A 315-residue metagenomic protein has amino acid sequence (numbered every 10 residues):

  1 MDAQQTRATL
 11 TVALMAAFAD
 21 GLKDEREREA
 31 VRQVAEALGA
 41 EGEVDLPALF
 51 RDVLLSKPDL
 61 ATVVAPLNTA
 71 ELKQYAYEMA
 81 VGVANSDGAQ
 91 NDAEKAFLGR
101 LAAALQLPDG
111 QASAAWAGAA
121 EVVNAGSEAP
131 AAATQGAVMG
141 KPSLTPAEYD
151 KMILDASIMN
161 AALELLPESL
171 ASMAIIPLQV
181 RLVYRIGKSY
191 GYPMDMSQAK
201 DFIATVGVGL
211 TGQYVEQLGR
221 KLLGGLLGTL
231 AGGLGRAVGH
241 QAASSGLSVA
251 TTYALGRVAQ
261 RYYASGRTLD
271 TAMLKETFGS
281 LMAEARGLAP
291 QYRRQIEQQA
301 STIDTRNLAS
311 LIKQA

Functional and structural regions predicted by a protein language model:
M1-N160, K188-S189, G225-L226, F278: Small-residue-enriched hydrophobic alpha-helices in membranes
L38, G42, L105-D109, V123 (+6 more regions): Conserved NTP-handling cores and scaffolds of large molecular machines
G42-R51, G110-G118, A204-L222, E284-Q298: Charged/polar, low-hydrophobicity segments characteristic of intrinsically disordered regions and flexible loops
Q90, E94, A171-S172, D270: Residue-level recognition of alpha-helical structural elements
G126, N160, E164, E168 (+5 more regions): Short secondary-structure junctions and interdomain/linker hinges
K141-L222, L226-A254, A259: Small-residue-enriched, tightly packed secondary-structure blocks
R220-T305, A309-Q314: Membrane-interacting alpha-helical segments
